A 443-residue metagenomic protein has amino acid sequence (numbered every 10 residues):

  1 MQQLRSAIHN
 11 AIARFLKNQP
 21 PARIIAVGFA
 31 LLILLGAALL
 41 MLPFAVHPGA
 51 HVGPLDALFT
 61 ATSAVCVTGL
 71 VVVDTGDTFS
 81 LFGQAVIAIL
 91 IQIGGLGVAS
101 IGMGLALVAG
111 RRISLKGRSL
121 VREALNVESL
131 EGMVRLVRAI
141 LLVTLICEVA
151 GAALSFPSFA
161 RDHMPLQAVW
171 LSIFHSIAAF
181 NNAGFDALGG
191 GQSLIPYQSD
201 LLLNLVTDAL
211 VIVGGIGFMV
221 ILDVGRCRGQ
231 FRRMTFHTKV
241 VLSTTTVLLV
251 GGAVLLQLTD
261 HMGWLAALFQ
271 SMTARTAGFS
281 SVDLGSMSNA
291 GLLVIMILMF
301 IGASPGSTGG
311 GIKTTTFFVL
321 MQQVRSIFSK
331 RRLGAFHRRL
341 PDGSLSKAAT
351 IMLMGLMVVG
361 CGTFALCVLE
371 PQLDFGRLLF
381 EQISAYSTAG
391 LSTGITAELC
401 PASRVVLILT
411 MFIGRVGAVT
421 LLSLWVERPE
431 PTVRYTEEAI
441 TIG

Functional and structural regions predicted by a protein language model:
M1-G443: Membrane-proximal intracellular helices of multi-pass ion channels
